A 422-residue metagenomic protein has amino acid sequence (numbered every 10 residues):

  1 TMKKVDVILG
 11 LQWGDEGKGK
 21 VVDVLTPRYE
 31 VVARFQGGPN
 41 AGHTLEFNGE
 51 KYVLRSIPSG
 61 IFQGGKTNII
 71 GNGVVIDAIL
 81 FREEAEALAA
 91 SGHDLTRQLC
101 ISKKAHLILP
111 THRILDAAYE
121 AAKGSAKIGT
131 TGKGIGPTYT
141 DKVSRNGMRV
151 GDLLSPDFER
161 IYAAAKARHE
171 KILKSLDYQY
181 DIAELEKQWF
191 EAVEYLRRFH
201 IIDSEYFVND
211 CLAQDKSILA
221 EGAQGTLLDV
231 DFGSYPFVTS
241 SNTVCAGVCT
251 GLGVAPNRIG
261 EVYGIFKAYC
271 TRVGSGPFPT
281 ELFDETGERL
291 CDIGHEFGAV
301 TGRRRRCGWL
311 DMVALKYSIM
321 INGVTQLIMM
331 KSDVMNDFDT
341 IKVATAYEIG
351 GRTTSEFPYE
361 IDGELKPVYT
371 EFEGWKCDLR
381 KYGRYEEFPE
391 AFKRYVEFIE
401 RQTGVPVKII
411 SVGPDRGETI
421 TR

Functional and structural regions predicted by a protein language model:
M2-R422: Non-transmembrane, aqueous-exposed alpha-helical and coiled segments at domain scale
